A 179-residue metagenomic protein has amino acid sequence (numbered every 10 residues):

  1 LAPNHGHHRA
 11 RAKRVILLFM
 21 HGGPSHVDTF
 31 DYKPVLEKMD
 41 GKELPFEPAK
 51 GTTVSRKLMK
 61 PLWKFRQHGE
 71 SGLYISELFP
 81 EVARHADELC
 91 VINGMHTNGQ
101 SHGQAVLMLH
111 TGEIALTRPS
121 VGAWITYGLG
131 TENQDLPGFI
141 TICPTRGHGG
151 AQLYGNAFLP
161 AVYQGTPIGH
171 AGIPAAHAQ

Functional and structural regions predicted by a protein language model:
L1-Q179: Ligand-binding pockets and gating/stacking loops
